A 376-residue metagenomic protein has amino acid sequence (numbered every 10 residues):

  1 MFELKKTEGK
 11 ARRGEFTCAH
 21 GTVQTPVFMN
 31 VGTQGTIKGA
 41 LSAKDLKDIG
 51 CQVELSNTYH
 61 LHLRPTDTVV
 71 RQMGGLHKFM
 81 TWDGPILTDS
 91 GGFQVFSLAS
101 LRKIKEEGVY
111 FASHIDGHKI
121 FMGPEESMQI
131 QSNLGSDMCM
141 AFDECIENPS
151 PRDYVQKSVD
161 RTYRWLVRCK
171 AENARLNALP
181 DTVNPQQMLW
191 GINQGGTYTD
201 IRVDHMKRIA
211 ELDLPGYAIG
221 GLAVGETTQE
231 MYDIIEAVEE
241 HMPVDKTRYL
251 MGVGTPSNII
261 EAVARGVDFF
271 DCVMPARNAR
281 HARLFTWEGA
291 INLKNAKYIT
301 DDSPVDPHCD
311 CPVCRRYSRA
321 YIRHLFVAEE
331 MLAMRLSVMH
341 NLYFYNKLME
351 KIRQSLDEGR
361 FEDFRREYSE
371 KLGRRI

Functional and structural regions predicted by a protein language model:
M1-T17, V23-G32, G39-A40, D143-P149 (+1 more regions): C-terminal extensions of enzymes
M1-V183, A296-I299: Non-catalytic, usually N-terminal nucleic-acid engagement modules in DNA/RNA processing proteins
G21, E54, D89, Q131 (+5 more regions): Conserved, mostly hydrophobic/aromatic
E126, I130, L134, K157 (+6 more regions): A non-catalytic, amphipathic alpha-helix used as a structural packing/dimerization or gating element in enzyme scaffolds
S136, V167, A171-A174, E240-P243 (+4 more regions): Generic secondary-structure signature for well-ordered alpha-helical cores
N148-R152, Q156, G216-L222, M331-M334: Glycine- and acidic
D160-Y163, E172, L176, P180 (+2 more regions): Glycine-rich phosphate/ribose-binding loops and adjacent secondary-structure elements that form binding surfaces
